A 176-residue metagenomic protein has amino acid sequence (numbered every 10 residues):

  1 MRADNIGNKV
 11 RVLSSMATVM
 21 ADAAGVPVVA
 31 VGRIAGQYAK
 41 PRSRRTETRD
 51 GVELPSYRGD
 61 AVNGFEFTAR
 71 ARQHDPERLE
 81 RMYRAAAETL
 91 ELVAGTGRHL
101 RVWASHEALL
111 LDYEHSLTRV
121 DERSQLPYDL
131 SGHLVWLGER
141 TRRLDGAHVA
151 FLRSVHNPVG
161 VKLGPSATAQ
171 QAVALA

Functional and structural regions predicted by a protein language model:
R2-A176: Active-site-facing alpha/beta catalytic cores
